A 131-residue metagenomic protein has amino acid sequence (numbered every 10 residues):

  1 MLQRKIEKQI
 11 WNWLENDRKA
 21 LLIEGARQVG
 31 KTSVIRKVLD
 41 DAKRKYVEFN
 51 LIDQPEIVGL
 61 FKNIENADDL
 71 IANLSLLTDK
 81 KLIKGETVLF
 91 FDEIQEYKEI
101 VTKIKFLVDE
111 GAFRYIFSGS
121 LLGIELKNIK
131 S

Functional and structural regions predicted by a protein language model:
M1-S131: Phosphate-binding site recognition
